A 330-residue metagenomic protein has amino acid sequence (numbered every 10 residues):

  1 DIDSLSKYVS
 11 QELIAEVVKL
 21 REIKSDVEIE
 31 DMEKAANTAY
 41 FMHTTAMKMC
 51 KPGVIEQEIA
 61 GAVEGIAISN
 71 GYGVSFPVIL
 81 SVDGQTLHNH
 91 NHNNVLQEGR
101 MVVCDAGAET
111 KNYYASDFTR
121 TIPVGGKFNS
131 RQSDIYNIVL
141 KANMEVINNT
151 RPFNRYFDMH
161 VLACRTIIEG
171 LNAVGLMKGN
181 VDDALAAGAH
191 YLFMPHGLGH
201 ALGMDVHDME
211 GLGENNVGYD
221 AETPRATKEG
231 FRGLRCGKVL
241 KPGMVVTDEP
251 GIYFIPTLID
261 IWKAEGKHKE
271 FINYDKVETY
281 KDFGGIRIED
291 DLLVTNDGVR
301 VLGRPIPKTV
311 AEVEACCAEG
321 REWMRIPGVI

Functional and structural regions predicted by a protein language model:
D1-I330: Active-site neighborhoods and metal-handling regions in enzymes and metal-associated proteins
